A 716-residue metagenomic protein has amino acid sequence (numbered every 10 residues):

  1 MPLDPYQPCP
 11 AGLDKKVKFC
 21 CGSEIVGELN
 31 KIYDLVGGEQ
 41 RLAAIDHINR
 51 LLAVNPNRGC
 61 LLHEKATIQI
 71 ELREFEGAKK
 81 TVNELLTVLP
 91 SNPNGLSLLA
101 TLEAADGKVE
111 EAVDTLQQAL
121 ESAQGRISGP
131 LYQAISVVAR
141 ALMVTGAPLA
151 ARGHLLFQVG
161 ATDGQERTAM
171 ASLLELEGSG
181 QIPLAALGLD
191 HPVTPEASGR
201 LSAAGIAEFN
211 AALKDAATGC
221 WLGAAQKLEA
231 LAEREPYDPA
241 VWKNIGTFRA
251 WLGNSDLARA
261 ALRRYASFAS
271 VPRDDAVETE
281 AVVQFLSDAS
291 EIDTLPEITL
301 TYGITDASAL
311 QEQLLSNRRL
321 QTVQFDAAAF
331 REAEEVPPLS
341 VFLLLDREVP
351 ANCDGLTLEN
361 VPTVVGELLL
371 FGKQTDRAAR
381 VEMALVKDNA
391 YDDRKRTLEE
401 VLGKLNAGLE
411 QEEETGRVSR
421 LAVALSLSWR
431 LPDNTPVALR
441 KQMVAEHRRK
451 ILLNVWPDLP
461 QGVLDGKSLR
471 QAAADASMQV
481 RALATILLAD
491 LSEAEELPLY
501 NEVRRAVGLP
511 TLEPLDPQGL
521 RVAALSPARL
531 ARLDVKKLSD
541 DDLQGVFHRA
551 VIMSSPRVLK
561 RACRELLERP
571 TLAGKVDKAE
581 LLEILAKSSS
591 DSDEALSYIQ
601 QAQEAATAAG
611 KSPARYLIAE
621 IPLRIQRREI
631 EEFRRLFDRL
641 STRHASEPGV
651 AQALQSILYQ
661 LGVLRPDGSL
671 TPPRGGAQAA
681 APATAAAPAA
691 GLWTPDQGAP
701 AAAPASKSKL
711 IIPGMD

Functional and structural regions predicted by a protein language model:
V26-K80, F157, L201-G223, A230 (+1 more regions): Alpha-helical segment of the N-proximal tetratricopeptide repeat
N30, E64, L98, S136-V137 (+7 more regions): "A position-specific structural signal for the A-helix of alpha-solenoid helical repeats
L35, Q69, E103, L142 (+5 more regions): Residue at a conserved register position within TPR or TPR-like alpha-solenoid repeats
E39, R73, G107-E110, G146 (+7 more regions): Residue-level detector of the short coil/turn that links helix A to helix B within each tetratricopeptide repeat
P56, P90, Q124, D163-G164 (+5 more regions): Short coil turns that delineate tetratricopeptide repeat
L61, G95, G129, A134 (+4 more regions): TPR alpha-solenoid repeat register
V277-T363: Short Lys/Arg-enriched alpha/beta "domain-start" segment
